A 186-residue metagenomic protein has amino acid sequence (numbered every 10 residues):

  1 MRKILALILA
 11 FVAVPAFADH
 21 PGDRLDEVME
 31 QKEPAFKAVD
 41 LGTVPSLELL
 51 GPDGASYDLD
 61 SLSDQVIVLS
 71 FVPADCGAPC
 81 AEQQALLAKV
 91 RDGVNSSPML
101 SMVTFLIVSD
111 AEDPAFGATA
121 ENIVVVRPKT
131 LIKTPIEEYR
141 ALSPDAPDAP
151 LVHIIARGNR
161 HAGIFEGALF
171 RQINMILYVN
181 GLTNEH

Functional and structural regions predicted by a protein language model:
M1-L50, E185-H186: N-terminal targeting signals for export/organelle localization
V44-P45, I67, A149-L151: Short loop/turn microsegments at loop-to-beta-strand junctions
Y57-L87: Short active-site neighborhood of thiol/selenol oxidoreductases, capturing the structured segment around
L62-D64, P73-A74, V108-E112, P128-T130 (+1 more regions): Solvent-exposed coil/turn segments that connect beta secondary-structure elements in extracytoplasmic/periplasmic
V66, V72, R91-P98, I136-S143 (+2 more regions): Sec/Tat-exported extracytoplasmic proteins
E82-P135: Structural microenvironment flanking redox-active thiols in thiol-disulfide oxidoreductases
E121-I123, K133, E137-H153: Structural micro-motif
A146-H186: Thiol-/selenol-based redox modules, centered on thioredoxin-like and closely related oxidoreductase domains
